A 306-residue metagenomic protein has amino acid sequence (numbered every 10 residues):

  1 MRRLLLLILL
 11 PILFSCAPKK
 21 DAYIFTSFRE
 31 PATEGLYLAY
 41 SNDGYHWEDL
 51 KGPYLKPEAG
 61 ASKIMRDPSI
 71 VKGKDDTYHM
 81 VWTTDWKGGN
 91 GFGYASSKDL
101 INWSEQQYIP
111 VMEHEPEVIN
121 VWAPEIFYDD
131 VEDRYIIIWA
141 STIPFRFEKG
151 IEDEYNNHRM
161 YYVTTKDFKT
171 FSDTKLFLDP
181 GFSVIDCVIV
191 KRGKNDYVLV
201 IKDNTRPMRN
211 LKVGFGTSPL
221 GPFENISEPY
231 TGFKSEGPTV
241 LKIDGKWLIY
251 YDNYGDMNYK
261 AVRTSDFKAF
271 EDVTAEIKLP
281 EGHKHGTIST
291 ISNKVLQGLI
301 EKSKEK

Functional and structural regions predicted by a protein language model:
M1, C16-K306: Carbohydrate-active catalytic/glycan-binding domains of CAZyme proteins, especially the secreted or lumenal ectodomains
R3-L13: Sec-dependent N-terminal signal peptides
